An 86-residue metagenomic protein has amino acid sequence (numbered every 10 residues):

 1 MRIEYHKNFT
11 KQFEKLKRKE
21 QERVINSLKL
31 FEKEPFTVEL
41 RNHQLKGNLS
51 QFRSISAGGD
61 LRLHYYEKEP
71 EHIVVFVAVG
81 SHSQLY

Functional and structural regions predicted by a protein language model:
M1-R2, Y86: Absolute protein N-terminus
I3, R18-I25, E39: Non-catalytic, surface-exposed connector residues within folded enzymatic/regulatory domains
K7, K11, K15-E22, I55-R62 (+1 more regions): Enriched for short, Lys/Arg-rich terminal
F13, L28-F31: Hydrophobic C-terminal alpha-helix "anchor/cap" residues
L30-I55: A short, surface-exposed loop/turn module that caps and links secondary-structure elements
